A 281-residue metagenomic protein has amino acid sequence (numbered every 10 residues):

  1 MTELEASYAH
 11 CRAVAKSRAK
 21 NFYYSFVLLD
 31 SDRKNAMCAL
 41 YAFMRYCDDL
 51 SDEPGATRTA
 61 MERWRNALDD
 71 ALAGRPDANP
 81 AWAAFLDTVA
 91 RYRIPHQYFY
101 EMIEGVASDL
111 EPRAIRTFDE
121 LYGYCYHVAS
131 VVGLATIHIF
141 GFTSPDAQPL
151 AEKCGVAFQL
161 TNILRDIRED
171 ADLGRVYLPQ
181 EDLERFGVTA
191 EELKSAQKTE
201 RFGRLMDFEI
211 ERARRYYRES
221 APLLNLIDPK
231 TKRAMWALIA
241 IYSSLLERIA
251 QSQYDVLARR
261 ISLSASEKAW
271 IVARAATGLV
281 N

Functional and structural regions predicted by a protein language model:
M1-Q159, L164, R168-N281: Catalytic cores of Mg2+-dependent Asp-rich isoprenoid enzymes
